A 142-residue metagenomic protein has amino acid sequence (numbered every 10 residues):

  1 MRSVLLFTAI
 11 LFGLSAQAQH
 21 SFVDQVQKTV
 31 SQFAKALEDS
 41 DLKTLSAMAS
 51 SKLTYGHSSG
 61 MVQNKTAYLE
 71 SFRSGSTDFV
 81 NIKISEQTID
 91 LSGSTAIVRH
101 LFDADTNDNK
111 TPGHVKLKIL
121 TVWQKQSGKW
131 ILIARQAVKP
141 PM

Functional and structural regions predicted by a protein language model:
M1-S21: Bacterial Sec-dependent N-terminal signal peptides
S15-A47: Short, low-complexity N-terminal intrinsically disordered segments enriched in polar/charged residues
S21, S59-G60, N109-G113: Short, solvent-exposed loop/turn segments at secondary-structure boundaries
F33, T44-L45, L53, Y68 (+2 more regions): Hydrophobic pocket/interface hotspot
K52-Q63, G75-D78: A short gly/proline-enriched turn/hairpin at secondary-structure junctions
F72-T111: Surface-exposed, charged secondary-structure patches
K116-P141: Short beta-strand edge/turn micro-motifs at domain boundaries
